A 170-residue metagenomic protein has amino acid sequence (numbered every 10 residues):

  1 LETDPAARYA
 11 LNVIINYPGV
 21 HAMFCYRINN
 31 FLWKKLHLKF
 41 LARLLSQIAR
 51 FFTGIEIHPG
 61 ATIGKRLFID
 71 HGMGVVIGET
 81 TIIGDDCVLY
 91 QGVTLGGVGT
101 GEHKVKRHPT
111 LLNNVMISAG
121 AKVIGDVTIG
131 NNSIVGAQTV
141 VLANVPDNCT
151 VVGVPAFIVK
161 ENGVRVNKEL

Functional and structural regions predicted by a protein language model:
L1-A49, T53, V164-L170: Terminal amphipathic alpha-helical/low-complexity segments used for targeting or macromolecular assembly
T53, H58-P59, G64-K65, D70-E79 (+11 more regions): Left-handed beta-helix
